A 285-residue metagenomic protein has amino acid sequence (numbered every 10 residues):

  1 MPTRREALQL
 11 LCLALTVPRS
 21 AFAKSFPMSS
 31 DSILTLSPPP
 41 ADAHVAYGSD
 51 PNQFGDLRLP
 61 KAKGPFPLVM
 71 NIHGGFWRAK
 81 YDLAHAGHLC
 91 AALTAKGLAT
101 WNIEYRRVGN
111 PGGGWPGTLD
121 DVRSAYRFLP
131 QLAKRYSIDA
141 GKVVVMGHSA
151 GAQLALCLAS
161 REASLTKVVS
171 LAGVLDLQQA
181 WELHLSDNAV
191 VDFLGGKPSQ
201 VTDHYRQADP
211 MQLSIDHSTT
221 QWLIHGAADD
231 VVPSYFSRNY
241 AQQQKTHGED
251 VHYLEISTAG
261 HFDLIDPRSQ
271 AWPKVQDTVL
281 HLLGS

Functional and structural regions predicted by a protein language model:
E6-K24: N-terminal export signals
F26-A62: N-terminal cap/lid segment of alpha/beta-hydrolase-fold proteins
L34, Q179-L213: Mobile cap/lid helix-loop segments that gate and shape the active-site cleft of serine hydrolases
L83-W101: Short amphipathic alpha-helix adjacent to the substrate-entry channel of hydrolases
G114-A133: Alpha/beta-hydrolase active-site loop
R127-Y136, A140-L183: Primarily recognizes the serine-hydrolase "nucleophile elbow" in alpha/beta-hydrolase and SGNH/GDSL folds
L223-H225, D229: Short beta-strand/loop motif that positions the catalytic acidic residue of the alpha/beta-hydrolase fold
R238-A241, K245-S285: C-terminal catalytic histidine-bearing segment of alpha/beta-hydrolase fold enzymes
